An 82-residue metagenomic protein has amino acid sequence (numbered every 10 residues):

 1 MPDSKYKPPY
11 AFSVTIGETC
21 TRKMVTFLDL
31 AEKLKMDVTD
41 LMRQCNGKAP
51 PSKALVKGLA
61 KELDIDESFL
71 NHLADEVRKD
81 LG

Functional and structural regions predicted by a protein language model:
M1-V25: A short, Lys/Arg-rich alpha-helix, primarily the initiator
P2, K61, S68-G82: Short, charged recognition helix plus adjacent turn of helix-turn-helix-like nucleic-acid-binding domains
T21, N46-K48, D75: Residue-level detection of the helix-turn-helix DNA-binding "recognition helix"
D29, D40, F69: Residues in the helix-turn-helix
D29-A31, L59: Short alpha-helical "recognition helix" segments of helix-turn-helix
K35-P50: Recognition helix of helix-turn-helix/homeodomain-like DNA-binding domains that insert into the DNA major groove
K48-K61: Short, basic-rich loop-to-helix N-cap that marks the start of a DNA-contacting helix
